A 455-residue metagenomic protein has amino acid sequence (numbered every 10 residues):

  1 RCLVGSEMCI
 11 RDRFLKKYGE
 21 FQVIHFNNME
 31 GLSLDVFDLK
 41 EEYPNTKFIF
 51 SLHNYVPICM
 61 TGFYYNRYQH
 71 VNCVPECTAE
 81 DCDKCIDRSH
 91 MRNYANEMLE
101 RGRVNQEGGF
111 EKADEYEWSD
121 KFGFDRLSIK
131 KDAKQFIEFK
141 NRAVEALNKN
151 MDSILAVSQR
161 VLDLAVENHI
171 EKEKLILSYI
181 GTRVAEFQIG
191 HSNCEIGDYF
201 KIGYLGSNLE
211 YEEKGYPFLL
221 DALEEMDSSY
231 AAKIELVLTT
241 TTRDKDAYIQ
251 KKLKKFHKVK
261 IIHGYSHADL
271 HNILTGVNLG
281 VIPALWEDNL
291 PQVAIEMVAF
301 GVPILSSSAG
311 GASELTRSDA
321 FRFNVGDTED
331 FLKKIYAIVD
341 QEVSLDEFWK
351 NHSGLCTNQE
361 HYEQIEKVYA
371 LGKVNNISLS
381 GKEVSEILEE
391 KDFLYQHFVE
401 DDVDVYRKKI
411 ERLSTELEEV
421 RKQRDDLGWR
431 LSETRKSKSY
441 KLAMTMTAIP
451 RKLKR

Functional and structural regions predicted by a protein language model:
R1-G5, I10: Single conserved hydrophobic/aromatic residue that forms the stacking wall/gate of nucleotide- or nucleobase-binding
L155, E195-K214, L220-L223: Conserved donor-binding/catalytic core segment of Leloir-type glycosyltransferases
V166, K172-I176, G181-Y199, N272: Acidic anion/phosphate-binding donor-loop and adjacent secondary structure in glycosyltransferase catalytic cores
D246-A268: Nucleotide-activated donor-binding/catalytic signature segment of Leloir-type glycosyltransferases, i.e., the conserved
T275-N289: Acidic donor-binding loop of glycosyltransferase active sites
I282, P303-S306: Short hydrophobic beta-strand element within catalytic cores of glycosyltransferases and related nucleotide-activated
F321-T328, A337-E342: Conserved acidic donor-binding segment of nucleotide-sugar-dependent glycosyltransferases
K373-R455: Boundary detector for helix-to-coil junctions that initiate low-complexity/charged tails
